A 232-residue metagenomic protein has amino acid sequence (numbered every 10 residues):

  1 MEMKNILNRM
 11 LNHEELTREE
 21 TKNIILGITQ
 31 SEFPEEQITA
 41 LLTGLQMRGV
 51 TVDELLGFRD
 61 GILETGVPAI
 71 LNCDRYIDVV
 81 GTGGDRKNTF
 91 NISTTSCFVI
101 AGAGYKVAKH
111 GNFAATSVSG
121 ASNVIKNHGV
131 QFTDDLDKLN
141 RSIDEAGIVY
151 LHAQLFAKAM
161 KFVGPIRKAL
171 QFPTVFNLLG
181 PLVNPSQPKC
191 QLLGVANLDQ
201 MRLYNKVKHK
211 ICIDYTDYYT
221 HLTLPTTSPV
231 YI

Functional and structural regions predicted by a protein language model:
M1-N88, A103: Acidic, glycine/proline-rich low-complexity segments that act as flexible tails and inter-domain linkers
L42, F90-A146: A glycine-rich phosphate/pyrophosphate-binding beta-strand-loop-alpha-helix module
D78, V107-G111, F132-D135, Y150-H152 (+2 more regions): General beta-strand structural signal in soluble alpha/beta enzymes
G81-R86, G111-S117, F156: Acidic, glycine-rich active-site loops and adjacent beta-strand->loop/helix elements that engage anionic groups
K138-G194: Phosphate/diphosphate-binding glycine-rich loops and adjacent basic-rich segments that engage nucleotide
L193-I213: Gly/Ser/Thr-rich active-site loops/lids in small-molecule metabolic enzymes that frequently grip phosphoryl groups
Y219-T226: Conserved small/polar residues in nucleotide/adenosyl-binding loops
V230-I232: Hydrophobic alpha-helical segments, chiefly the membrane-spanning helices and signal/signal-anchor peptides
